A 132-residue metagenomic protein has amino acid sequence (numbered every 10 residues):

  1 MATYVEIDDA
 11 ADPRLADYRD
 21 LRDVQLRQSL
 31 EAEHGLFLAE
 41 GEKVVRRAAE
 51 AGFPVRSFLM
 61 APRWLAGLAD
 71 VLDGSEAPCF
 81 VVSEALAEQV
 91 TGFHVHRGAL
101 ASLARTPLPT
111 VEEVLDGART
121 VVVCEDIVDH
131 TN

Functional and structural regions predicted by a protein language model:
M1-G67: Boundary-proximal intrinsically disordered activation/regulatory segments immediately upstream of a helical core
A2-V5, K43, E50, T106-L108 (+1 more regions): RNA substrate-binding interface of SAM-dependent RNA methyltransferases
S29-E31, G92-H94, E113-G117: Solvent-exposed alpha-helices and their adjacent loops that cap or buttress functional pockets in soluble metabolic
R47, G67-L68, Q89, N132: Phosphate- and divalent-cation-binding pockets in alpha/beta enzyme and binding domains that engage nucleotide-derived
P54, A77, R97, G117-R119: Short coil/turn connectors at secondary-structure junctions
G67-S75, E112: Short loop/helix-cap segments at secondary-structure boundaries that form the rim of catalytic
D73-G92: A glycine-rich helix N-cap at a beta->alpha junction
A101: Glycine-rich phosphate-binding loops that contact phosphosugars or nucleotide phosphates
